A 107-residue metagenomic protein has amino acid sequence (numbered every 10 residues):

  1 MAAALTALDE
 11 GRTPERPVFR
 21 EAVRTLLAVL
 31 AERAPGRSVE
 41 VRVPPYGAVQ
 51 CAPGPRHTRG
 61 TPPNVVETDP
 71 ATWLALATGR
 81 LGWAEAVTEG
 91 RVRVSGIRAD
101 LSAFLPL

Functional and structural regions predicted by a protein language model:
M1-L107: Feature captures hydrophobic
